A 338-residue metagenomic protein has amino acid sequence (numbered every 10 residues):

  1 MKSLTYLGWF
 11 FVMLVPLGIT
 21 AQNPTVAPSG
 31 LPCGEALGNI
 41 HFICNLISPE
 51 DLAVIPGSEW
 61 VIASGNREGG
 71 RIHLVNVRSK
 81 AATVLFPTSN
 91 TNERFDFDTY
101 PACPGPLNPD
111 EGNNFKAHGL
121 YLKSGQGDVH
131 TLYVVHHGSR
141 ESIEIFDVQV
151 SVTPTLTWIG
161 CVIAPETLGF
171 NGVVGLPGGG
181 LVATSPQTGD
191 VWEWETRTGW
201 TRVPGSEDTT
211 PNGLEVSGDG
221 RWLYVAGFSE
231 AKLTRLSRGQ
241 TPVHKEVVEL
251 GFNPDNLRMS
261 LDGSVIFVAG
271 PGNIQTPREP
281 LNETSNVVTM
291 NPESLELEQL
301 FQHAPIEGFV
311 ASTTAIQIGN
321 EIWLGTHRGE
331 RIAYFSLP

Functional and structural regions predicted by a protein language model:
P24-S48, A102-P106, E298-H303: A short helix->beta-strand "capping" segment at the edge of beta-propeller domains
H41-I72: Beta-strand-rich domains and repeat architectures in extracellular enzymes and scaffolds, especially beta-propellers
N45-G57, T91-Q126, L156-W158, I163-L181 (+4 more regions): Beta-rich, blade/repeat-based domains predominating in secreted/periplasmic proteins but also intracellular
V61-F95: Beta-propeller domains
V61-S64, V134, A183-T184, V225 (+2 more regions): Residue position within the beta-strands of beta-propeller blades
N76-K80, V148-V152, W194-T198, S237-T241 (+2 more regions): Short loop/turn segments that connect beta-strands within beta-propeller blades
G251-P305: Loop/turn-rich, solvent-exposed surfaces of beta-rich toroidal or solenoidal domains
A311-P338: Blade-level signature of beta-propeller repeat domains, shared across WD40, Kelch, NHL, RCC1 and BNR/Asp-box propellers
